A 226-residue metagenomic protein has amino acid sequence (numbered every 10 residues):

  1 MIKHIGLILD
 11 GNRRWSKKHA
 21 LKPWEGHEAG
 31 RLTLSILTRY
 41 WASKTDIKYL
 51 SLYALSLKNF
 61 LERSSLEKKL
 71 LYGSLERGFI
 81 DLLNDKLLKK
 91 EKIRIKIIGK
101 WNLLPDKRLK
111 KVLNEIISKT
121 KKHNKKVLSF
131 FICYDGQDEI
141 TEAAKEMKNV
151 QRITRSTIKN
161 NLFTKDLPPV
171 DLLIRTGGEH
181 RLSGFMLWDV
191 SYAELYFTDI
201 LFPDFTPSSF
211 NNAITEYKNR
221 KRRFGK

Functional and structural regions predicted by a protein language model:
M1-K226: Flexible, compositionally biased loop and terminal segments
